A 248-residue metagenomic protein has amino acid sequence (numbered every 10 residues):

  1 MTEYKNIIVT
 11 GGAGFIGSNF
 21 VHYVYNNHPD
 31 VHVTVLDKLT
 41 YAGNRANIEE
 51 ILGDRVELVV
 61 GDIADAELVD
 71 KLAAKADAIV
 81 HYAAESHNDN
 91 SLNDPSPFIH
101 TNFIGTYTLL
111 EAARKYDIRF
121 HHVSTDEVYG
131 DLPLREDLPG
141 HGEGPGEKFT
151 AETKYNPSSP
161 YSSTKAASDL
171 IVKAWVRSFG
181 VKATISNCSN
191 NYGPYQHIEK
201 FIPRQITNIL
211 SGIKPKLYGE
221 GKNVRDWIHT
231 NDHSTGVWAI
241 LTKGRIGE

Functional and structural regions predicted by a protein language model:
M1-N191, N231, L241: N-terminal Rossmann-like NAD(P)+-binding domain of SDR-like oxidoreductases, especially those catalyzing
I51, R135, I198-I206: A glycine/serine/threonine-rich, flexible loop-to-helix segment that serves as the NAD(P) cofactor-binding "lid"
A166, V181-T184, N191-R204, S211-Y218 (+3 more regions): Glycine/proline-rich active-site loop of Rossmann-fold NAD(P)-dependent oxidoreductases
W227: His/acidic/aromatic-lined binding-pocket segments of jelly-roll/cupin-type domains and related regulatory beta-sandwich
